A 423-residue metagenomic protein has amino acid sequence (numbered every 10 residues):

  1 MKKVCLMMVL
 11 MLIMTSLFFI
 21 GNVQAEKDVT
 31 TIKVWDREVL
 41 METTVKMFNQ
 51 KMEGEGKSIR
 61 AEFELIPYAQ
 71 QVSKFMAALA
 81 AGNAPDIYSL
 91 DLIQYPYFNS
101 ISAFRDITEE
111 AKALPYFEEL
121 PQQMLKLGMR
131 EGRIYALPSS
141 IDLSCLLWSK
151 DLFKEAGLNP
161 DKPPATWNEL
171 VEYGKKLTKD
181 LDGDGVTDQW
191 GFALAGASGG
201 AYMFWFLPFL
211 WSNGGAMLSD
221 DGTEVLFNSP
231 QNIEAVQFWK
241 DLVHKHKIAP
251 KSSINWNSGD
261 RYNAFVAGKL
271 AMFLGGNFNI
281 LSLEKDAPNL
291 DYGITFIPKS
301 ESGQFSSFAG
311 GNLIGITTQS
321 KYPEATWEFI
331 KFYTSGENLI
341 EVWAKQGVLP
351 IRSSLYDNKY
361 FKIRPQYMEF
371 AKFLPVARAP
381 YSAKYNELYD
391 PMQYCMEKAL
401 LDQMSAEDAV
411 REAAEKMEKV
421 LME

Functional and structural regions predicted by a protein language model:
M1-I32, K362, D408-R411, E415-E423: Short, low-complexity disordered leader/linker segments with a strong preference for bacterial N-terminal type II
E26, P288, Y292-T295, W343-Y394 (+1 more regions): Long, aromatic- and glycine/proline-rich binding clefts that accommodate carbohydrate-like moieties
E26-T31, K154, P160, H244-K247 (+2 more regions): Conserved C-terminal helix/tail region of periplasmic/extracytoplasmic solute-binding proteins
D28, Q50, G54-R60, A81 (+9 more regions): Extracytoplasmic/periplasmic substrate-recognition and gating elements
K33, M47-M129, Y135-A136, E155-A165 (+3 more regions): Extracytoplasmic "Venus flytrap"/periplasmic binding protein-like
D91-W148, V171, T187-G191, Y202-W205 (+5 more regions): Hinge/lid segment of periplasmic solute-binding proteins
R105-L120, P163-A165, D182-G199, N213-E234 (+5 more regions): Short, solvent-exposed loop/beta-turn-alpha elements that line the ligand-binding surface or hinge of extracytoplasmic
V171-K176, D221-S253, I297: Glycine-centered hinge/linker elements that transmit conformational signals in sensory and ligand-binding systems
